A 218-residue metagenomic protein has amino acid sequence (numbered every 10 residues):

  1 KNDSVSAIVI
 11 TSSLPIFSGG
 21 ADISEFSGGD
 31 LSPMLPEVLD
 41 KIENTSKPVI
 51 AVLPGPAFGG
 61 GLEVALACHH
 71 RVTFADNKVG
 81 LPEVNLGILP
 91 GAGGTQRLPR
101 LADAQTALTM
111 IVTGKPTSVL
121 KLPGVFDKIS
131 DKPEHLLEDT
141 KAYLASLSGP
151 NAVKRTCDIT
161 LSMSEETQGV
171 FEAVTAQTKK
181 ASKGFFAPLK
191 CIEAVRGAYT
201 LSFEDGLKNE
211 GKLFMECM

Functional and structural regions predicted by a protein language model:
S4, T11-K41, A57, N85-I88: Glycine- (often His-adjacent) and acidic-residue-rich active-site loop that binds/positions the CoA thioester
V5-S6, K47: Short, well-ordered coil/turn segments that N-cap beta-strands
P15, G19, E63-A67, A107-L213: Amphipathic alpha-helical segments at domain termini/boundaries
I42-L86, P90: Glycine-rich beta-to-alpha active-site loop
T95-Q105: Hydrophobic, secondary-structure "cap" segments at the distal end of domains
